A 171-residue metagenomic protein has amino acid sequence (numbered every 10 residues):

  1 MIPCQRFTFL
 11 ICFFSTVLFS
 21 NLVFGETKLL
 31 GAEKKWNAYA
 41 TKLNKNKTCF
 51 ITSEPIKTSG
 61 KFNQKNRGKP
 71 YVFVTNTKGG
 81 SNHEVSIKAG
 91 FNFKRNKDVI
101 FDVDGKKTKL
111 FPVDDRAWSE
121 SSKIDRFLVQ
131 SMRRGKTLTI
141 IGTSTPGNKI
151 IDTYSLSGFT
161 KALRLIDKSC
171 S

Functional and structural regions predicted by a protein language model:
M1-I11: Bacterial N-terminal signal peptides that target proteins for export
C12-F13, F159: Hydrophobic alpha-helical segments
V17: Conserved nucleotide-sugar donor-binding subdomain of glycosyltransferases
F24-S171: A generic "folded-domain core" signal
